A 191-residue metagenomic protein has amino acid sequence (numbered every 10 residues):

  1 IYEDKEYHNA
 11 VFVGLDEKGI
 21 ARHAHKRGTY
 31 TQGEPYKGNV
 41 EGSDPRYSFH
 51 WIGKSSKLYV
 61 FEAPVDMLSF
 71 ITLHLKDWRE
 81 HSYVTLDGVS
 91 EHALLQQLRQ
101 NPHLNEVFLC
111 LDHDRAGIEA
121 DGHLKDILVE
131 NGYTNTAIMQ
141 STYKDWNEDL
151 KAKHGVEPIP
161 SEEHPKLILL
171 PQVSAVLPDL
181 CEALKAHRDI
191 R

Functional and structural regions predicted by a protein language model:
I1-P45, F49: Basic, glycine-enriched DNA-binding surface that flanks or lies within the catalytic cores of DNA
Y7, S56, E106: Conserved catalytic motifs of the protein kinase core domain
V11-G14, Y59, V84: Cytosolic beta-strand hydrophobic patch enriched in CBS
I52-L58: A short, charged/proline- and glycine-enriched loop that marks the coil->beta-strand transition at the N-terminal
E62-A63: Helix N-cap/beta->alpha junction signal
D66: Conserved Rossmann-like nucleotide-cofactor binding loop
S69: Phosphate-binding glycine-rich loops and their immediate beta-loop-alpha structural context
T72-R191: TOPRIM fold recognition
